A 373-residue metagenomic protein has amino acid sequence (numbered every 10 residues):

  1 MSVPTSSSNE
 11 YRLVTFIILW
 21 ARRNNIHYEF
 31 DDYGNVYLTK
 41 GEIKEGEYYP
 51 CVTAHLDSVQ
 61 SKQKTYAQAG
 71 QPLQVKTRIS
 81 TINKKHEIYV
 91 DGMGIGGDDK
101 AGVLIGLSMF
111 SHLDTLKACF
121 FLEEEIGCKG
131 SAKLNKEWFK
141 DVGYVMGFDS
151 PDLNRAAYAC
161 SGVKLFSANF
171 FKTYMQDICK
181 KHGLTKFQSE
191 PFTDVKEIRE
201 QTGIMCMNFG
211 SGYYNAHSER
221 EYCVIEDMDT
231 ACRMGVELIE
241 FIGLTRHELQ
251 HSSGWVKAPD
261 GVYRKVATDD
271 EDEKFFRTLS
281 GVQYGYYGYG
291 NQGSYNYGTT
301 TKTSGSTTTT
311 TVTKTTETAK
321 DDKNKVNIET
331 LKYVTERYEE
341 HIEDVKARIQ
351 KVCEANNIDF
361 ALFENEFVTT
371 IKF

Functional and structural regions predicted by a protein language model:
M1-S8, H217-S218: N-terminal capping segment at the start of a domain
T5-Y48: A non-catalytic alpha/beta surface segment that caps or lines the substrate-entry region of metallo-dependent hydrolase
N24, G46-T115, E125, V142: Active-site metal-coordination/substrate-binding segment of hydrolases, especially metallo-dependent peptidases
D31, G183-S189, G243-S253: Flexible, glycine/charged-enriched surface loops at secondary-structure junctions
Y89-N169, F187, V195, Y284-Y289 (+1 more regions): Acidic/histidine-rich catalytic neighborhood of metal-dependent amide-processing enzymes
K186-A231: Zn-dependent metallopeptidase/amidohydrolase metal-coordination segment
N215-G288, Y295, T299, D321-E343 (+1 more regions): His/Asp/Glu-rich mid-to-C-terminal helical/loop segments that flank catalytic regions of hydrolases
N296-T318, E336: Serine/threonine-rich low-complexity intrinsically disordered regions
